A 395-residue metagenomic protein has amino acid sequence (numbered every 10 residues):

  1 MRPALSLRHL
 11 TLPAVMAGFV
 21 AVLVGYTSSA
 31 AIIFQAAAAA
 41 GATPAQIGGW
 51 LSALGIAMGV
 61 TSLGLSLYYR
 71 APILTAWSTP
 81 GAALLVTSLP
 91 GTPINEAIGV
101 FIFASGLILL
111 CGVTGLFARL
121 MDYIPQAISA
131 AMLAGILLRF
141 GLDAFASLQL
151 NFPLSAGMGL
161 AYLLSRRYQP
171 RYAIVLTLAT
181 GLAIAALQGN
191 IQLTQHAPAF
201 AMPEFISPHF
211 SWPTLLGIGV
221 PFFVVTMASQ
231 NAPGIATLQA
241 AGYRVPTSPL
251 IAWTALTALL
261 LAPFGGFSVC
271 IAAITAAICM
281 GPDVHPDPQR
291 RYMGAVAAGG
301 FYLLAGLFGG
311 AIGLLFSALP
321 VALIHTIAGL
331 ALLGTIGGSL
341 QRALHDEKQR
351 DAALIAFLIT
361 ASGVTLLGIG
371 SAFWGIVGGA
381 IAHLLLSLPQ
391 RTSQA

Functional and structural regions predicted by a protein language model:
M1-G48, V175-T247, Q394-A395: Helix-loop-helix hairpins and the membrane-proximal interhelical loops of multi-pass alpha-helical transport proteins
R2-R8, A14-A17, A21-F34, S52-L133 (+1 more regions): Helix-loop-helix junctions within the multi-pass membrane cores of secondary transporters/permeases
T11, P93, Q169, S211 (+5 more regions): Alpha-helix initiation/capping motif
T27-S28, P153, S229, I271 (+1 more regions): Residue-level signal for transmembrane alpha-helical positions in Major Facilitator Superfamily
I33-A37, T61, A82-V86, L142 (+9 more regions): Predominant activation on well-ordered alpha-helical scaffold segments within soluble catalytic domains
A42-T43, R171, Y243-R244, F267 (+1 more regions): Short coil/loop linkers at secondary-structure junctions
P90-H196, A297-A395: Membrane-embedded alpha-helical modules
